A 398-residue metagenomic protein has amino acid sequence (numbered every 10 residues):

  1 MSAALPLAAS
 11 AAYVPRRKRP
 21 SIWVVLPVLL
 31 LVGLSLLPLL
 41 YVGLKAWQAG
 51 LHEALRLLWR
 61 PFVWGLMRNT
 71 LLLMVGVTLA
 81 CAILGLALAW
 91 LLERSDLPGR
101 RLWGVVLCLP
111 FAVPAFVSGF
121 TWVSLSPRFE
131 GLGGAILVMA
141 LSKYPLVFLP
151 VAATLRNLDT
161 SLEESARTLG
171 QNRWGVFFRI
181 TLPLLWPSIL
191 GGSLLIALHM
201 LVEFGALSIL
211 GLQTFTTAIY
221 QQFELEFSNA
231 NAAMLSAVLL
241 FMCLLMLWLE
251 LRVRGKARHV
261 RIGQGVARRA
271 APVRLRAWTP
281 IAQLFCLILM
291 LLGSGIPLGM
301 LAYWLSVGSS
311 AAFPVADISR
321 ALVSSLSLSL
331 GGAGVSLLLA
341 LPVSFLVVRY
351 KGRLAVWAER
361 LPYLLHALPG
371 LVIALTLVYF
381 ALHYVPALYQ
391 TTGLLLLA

Functional and structural regions predicted by a protein language model:
M1-K18: Short, Lys/Arg-rich, polar N-terminal cytosolic tail immediately upstream of the first transmembrane signal-anchor
A12, V253-C286: Flexible interhelical linker loops that connect adjacent transmembrane helices in multi-pass membrane transporters
K18-G50, W59-R156, L182-G205, A232-L251 (+2 more regions): Membrane-water interface segments at the C-terminal ends of transmembrane alpha-helices in multi-pass inner-membrane
R56-L57, T154-L155, R179, L195 (+3 more regions): Short alpha-helical segment immediately N-terminal to, or the first helix within, an HTH/HTH-like DNA-binding domain
P98, Q171-N172: Short coil/turn motifs that cap or connect alpha-helices
L162, N229: Helix-turn-helix DNA-binding elements, focusing on the entry/boundary residues of the two helices that contact DNA
L169-G170, P183: Glycine/proline-centered hinge or cleavage motifs at structural transition points of membrane proteins
L201-F227: Glycine-rich helix-loop "coupling/hinge" segments at transmembrane-helix boundaries in multipass transporters
